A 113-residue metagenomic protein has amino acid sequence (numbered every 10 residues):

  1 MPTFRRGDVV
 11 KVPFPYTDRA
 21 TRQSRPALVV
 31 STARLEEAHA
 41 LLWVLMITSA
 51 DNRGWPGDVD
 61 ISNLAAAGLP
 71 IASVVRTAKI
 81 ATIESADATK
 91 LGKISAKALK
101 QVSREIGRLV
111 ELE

Functional and structural regions predicted by a protein language model:
M1-T3, A20-T21: An N-terminal domain-cap segment
P2, L64-E113: C-terminal terminal-subdomain/extension
P15-R19: Short, charged beta-turn/beta-strand-edge "cap" motif at the junction between a beta-strand and an adjacent loop
A20-S24, V29-N63: Compact nucleic-acid interaction/catalytic patches
